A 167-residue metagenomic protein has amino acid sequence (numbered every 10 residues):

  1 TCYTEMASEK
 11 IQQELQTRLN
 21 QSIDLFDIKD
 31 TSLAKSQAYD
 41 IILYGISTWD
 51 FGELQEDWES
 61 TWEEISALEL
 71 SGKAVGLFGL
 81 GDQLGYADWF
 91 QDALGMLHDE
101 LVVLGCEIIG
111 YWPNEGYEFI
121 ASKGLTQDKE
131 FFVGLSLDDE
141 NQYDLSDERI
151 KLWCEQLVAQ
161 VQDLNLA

Functional and structural regions predicted by a protein language model:
T1-L15: N-terminal beta1-alpha1 ligand-phosphate binding loop
E9, D27-I28, T61: Residue-level detector of functional hotspots within protein domains
E14, R18, A38-A167: FMN-binding flavodoxin-like domain, especially the glycine-rich phosphate-binding loop
Q21-S32: A short beta-strand-loop structural module common to alpha/beta enzyme folds
